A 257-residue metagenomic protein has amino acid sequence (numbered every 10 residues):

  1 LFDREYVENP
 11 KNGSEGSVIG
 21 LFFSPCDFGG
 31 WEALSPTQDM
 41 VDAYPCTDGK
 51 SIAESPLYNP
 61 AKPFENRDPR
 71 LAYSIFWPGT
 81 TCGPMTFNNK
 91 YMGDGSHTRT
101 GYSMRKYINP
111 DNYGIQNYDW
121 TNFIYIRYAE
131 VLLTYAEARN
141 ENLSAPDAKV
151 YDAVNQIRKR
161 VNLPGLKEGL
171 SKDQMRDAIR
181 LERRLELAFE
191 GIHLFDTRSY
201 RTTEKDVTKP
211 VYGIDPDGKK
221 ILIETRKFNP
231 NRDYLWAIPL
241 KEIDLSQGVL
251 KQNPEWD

Functional and structural regions predicted by a protein language model:
L1-I19, G29-S35, C46-D257: Acidic/polar-rich alpha-helix caps and helix-coil junctions
